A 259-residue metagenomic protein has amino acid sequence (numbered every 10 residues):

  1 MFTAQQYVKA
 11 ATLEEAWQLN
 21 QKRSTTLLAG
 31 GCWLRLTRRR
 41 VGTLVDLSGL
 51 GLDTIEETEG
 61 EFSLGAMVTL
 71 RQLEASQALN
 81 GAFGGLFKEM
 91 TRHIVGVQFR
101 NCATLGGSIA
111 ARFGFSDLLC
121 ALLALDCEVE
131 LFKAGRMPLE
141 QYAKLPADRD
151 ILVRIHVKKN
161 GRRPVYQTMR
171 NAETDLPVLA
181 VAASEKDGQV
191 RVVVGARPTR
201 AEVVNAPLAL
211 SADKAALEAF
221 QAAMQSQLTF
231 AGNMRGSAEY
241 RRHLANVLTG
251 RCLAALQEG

Functional and structural regions predicted by a protein language model:
M1-G259: C-terminal structural segment of proteins
